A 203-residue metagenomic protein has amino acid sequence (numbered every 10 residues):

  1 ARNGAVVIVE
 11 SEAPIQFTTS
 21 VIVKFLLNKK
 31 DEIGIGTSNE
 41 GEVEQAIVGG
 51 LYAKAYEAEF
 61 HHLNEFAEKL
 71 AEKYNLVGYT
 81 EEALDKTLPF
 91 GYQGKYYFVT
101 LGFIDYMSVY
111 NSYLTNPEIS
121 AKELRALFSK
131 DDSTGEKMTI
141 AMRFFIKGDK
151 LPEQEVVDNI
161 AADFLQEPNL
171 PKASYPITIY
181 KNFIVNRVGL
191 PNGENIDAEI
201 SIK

Functional and structural regions predicted by a protein language model:
A1-K24: Exposed beta-strand-loop-beta-strand "reactive/processing" segments of non-cytosolic proteins
S11, L26-K29, I160-E167: Short, low-complexity, polar/charged sequence segments that are solvent-exposed and flexible
F17-V43, L170-K172: A short, surface-exposed beta-strand/turn
T18-K30, S112, E118-E136, N186-K203: Amphipathic N-proximal alpha-helical interface segments
G34, S38-E68: Long, charge-patterned amphipathic interaction tracts in eukaryotic proteins
E57-V156: Long, charge-rich C-terminal accessory regions
A141-K203: Extracytoplasmic/luminal low-complexity segments enriched in Pro/Gly and acidic/polar residues that act as flexible
